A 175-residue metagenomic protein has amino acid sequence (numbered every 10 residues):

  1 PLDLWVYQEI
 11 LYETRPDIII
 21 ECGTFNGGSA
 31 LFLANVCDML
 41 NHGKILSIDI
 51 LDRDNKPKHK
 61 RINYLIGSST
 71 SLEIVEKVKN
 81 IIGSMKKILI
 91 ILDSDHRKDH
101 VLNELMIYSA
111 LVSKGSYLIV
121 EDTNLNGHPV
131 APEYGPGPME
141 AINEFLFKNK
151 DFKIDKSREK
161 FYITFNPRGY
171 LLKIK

Functional and structural regions predicted by a protein language model:
P1-K175: S-adenosylmethionine/decaboxylated-SAM
